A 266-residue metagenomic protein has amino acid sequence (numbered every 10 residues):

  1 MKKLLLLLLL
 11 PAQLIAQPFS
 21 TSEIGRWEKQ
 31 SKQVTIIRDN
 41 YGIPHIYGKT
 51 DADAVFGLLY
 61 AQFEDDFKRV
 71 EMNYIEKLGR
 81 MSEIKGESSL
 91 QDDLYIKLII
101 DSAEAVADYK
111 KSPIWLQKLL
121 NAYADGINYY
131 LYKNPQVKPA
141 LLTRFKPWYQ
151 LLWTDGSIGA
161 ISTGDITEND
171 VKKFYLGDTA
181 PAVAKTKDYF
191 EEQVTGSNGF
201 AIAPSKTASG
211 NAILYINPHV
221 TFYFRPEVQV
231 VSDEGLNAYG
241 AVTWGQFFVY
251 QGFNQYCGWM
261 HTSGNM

Functional and structural regions predicted by a protein language model:
M1-S20: Bacterial Sec-dependent N-terminal signal peptides
K3, Q13, G25, Q30 (+2 more regions): Functionally constrained cores in energy, signaling, and assembly domains
P18-R225, D233-L236, G240-F248: Substrate-recognition/specificity elements adjacent to catalytic centers across diverse enzyme folds
F224-V228, T262-S263: Short acidic, glycine/serine/threonine-rich loops at helix termini
A238, T243-M266: Compact, glycine/acidic-enriched structural inserts
